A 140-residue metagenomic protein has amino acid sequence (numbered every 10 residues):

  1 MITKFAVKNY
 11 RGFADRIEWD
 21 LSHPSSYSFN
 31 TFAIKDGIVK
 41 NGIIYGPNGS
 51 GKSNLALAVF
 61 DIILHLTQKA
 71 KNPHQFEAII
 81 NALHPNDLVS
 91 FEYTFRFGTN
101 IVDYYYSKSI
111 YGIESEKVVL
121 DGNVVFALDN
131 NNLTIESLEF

Functional and structural regions predicted by a protein language model:
I2-F60: Pre-Walker A-like glycine/lysine-rich segment at the N-terminus of P-loop NTPase domains
F5, V89-T94, I113-V119: Short polybasic amphipathic segments
F13, G98-V102, V124: Short acidic/polar mixed-charge low-complexity motifs
Y27, T99-I101, E114: Residue-level signal for secondary-structure boundary sites
K35-I38, N48-S53, H74-Q75, N123-F126 (+1 more regions): Short C-terminal domain-edge/linker segments immediately following a structured domain
G37, G42-I43, P47, A56-I110: Conserved P-loop NTP-binding catalytic core
K108-F140: Electropositive, glycine-dotted interaction segments that contact anionic polymers or phosphate-rich ligands
